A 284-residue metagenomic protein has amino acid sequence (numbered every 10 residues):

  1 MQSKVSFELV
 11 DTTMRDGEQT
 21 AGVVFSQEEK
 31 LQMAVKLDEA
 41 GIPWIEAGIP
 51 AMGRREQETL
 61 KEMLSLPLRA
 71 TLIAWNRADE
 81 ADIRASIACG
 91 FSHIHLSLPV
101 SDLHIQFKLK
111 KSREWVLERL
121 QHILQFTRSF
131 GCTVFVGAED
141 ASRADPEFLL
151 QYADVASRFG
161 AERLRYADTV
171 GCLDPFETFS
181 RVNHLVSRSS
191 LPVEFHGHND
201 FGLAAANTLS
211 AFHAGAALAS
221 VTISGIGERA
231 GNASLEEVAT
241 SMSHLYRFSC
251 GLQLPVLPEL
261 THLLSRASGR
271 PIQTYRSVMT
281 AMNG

Functional and structural regions predicted by a protein language model:
M1-G284: Catalytic cores and adjacent flexible loops of soluble metabolic enzymes that perform enolate/carbanion chemistry on
